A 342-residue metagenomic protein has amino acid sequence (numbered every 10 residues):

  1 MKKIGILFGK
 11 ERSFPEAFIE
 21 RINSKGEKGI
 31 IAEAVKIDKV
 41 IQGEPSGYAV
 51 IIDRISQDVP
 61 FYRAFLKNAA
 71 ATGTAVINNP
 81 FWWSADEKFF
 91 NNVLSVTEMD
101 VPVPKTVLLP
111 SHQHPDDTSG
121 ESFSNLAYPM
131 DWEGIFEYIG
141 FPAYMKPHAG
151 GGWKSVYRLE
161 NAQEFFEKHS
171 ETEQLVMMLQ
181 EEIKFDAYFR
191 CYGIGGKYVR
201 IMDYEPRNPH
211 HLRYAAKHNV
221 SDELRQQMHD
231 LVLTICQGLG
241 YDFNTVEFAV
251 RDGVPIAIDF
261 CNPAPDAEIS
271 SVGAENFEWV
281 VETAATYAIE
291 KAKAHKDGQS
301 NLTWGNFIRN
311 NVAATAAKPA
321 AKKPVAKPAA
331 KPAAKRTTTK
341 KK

Functional and structural regions predicted by a protein language model:
K2-F8, A70-G73, F81-Y188, K217-D230: Active-site nucleotide/adenylate-binding loops and adjacent lid/helix of ATP-dependent enzymes
G9-S122: Conserved N-proximal alpha/beta basic substrate-recognition cap immediately N-terminal to, or forming the N-lobe
S46, V101, I139, Y241 (+1 more regions): Structured loop/turn residues at beta-strand edges in well-structured enzyme cores
I51, I77, Y144, T245 (+1 more regions): Generic enzyme active-site microenvironment
E173-V176, E182-Y214, H229-T245, A249-I256 (+1 more regions): Phosphate-binding core of ATP-grasp and ATP-grasp-like enzymes
H210-A257, E282-K296, L302-V312: A long amphipathic alpha-helix within ATP-dependent nucleotide-binding catalytic cores
I269-N276: A short acidic/glycine-rich loop-to-helix N-cap element
A314-K342: Intrinsically disordered, polybasic Lys/Arg-rich low-complexity tracts
